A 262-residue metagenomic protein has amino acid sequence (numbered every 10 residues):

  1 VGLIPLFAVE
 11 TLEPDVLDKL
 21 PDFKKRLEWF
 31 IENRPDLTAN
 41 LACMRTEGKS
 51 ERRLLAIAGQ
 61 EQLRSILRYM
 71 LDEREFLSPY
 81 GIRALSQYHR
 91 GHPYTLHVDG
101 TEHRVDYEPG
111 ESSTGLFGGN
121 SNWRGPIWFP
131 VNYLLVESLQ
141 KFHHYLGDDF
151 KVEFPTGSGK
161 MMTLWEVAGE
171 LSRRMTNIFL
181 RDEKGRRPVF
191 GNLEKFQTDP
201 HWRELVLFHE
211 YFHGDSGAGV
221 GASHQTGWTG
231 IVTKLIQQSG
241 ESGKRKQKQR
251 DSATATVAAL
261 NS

Functional and structural regions predicted by a protein language model:
V1-S262: Acidic, mature catalytic/reactive cores of soluble proteins
